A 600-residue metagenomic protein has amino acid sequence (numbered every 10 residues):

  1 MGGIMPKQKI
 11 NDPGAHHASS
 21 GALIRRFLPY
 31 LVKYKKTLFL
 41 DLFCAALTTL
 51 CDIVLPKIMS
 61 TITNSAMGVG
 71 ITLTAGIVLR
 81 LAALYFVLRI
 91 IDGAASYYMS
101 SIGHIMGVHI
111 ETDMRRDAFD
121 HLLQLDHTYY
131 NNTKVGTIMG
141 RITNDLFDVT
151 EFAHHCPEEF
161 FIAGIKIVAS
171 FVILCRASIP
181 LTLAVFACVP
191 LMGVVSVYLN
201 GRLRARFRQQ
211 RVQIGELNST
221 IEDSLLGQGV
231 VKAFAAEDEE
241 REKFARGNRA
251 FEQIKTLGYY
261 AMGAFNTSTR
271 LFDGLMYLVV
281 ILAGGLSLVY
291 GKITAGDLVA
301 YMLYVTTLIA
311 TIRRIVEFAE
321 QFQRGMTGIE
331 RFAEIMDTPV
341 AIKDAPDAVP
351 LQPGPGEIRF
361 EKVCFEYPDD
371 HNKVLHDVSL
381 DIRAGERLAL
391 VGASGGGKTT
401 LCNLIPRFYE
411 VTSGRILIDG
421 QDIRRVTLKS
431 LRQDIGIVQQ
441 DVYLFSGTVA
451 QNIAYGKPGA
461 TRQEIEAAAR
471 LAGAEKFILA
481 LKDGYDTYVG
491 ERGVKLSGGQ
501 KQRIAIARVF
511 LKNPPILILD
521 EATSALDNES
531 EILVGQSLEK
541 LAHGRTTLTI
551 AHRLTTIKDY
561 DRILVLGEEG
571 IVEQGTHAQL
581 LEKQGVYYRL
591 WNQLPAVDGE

Functional and structural regions predicted by a protein language model:
P6, F43-C44, L88-G107, E158-I165 (+6 more regions): Alpha-helical transmembrane segments of multi-pass membrane proteins
P6-H17, V108, R116-G140, N144-L146 (+5 more regions): Short intracellular "coupling" helices and adjacent cytoplasmic loop segments at the cytosolic face of multi-pass
G14, L23, L31, M99 (+4 more regions): Juxtamembrane loop-to-helix connectors within ABC transporter transmembrane domains
K35-K36, H127-T128, N144-A153, P157 (+10 more regions): An intracellular "coupling" helix at the cytosolic face of ABC transporter transmembrane type-1 domains
L38-Y98, C175-P180, G291-A295: Transmembrane helix-loop-helix hairpins at lipid-water interfaces of multipass membrane proteins, especially the type-1
F43, C51, L55, T74 (+3 more regions): Hydrophobic alpha-helical transmembrane segments of ABC transporter permease domains
G68-G70, T74-R80, I173-A187, L257-E330 (+1 more regions): Helix-loop-helix
L351-E600: ABC-type nucleotide-binding domain
